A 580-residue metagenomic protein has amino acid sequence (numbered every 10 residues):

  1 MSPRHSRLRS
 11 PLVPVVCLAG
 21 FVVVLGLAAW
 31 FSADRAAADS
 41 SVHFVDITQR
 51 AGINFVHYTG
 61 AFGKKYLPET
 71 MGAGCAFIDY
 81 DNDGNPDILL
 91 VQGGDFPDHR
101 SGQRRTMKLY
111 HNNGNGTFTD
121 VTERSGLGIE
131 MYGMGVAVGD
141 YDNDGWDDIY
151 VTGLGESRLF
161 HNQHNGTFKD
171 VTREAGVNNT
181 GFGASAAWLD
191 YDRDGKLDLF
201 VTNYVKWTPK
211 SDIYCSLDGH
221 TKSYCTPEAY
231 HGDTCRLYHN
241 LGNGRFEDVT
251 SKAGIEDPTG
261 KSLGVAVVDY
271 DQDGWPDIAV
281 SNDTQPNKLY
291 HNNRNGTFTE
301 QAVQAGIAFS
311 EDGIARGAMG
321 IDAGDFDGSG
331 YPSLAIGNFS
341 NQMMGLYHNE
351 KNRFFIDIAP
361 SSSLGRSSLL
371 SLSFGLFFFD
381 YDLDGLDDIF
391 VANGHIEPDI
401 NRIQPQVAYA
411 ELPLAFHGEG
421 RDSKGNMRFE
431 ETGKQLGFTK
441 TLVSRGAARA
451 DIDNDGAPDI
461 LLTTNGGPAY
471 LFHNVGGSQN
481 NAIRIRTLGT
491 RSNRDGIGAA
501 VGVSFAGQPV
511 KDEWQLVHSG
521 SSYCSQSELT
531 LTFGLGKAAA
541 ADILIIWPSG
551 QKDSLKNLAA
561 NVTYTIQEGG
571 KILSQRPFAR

Functional and structural regions predicted by a protein language model:
D39-H43, A61, S363-R366, P398 (+2 more regions): Gly/Ser/Thr/Pro-enriched helix-cap/hinge segments flanking short amphipathic alpha-helices
F44-I47, T117-G126, T167-V177, G244-E256 (+3 more regions): Blade-edge beta-strand/turn elements of extracellular beta-propeller and related beta-sheet repeat scaffolds
I53-G74, S125-A137, G176-A187, H231 (+7 more regions): Repeat-based blade/solenoid architectures
G72-N82, H111, Y132-W146, R158-H161 (+9 more regions): Beta-propeller blade termini
P86-Q92, D144-G153, L199-N203, D277-N282 (+5 more regions): Hydrophobic beta-strand segments that make up the repeating blades of beta-propeller and related beta-repeat
V91-R105, N203-Y230, V391-A408: Short, conserved, GDST-rich strand-edge loop motifs in beta-rich repeat architectures
M107-N112, T234-N240, H291, H348 (+1 more regions): Beta-propeller blade signature
V121-Y141, W146, V151-Y191, V201-E228 (+2 more regions): Asp-box/WD-like beta-propeller blade repeats and closely related beta-sheet repeat scaffolds
